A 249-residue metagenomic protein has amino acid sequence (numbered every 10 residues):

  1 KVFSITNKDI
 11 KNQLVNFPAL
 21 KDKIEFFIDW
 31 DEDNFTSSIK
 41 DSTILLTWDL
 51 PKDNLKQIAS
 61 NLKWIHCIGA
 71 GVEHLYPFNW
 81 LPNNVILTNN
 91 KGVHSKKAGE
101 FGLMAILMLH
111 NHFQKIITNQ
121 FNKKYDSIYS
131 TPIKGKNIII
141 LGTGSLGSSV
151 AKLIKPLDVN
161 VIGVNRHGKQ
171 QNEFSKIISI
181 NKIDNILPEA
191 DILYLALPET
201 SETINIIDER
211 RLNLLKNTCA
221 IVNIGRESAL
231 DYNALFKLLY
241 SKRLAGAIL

Functional and structural regions predicted by a protein language model:
K1-I86, D208: An N-terminal-biased, well-structured beta-alpha scaffold segment characteristic of Rossmann-like dinucleotide-binding
S38-I39, K56-A59, I133, N185-A190 (+1 more regions): A short, aliphatic-rich alpha-helical micro-motif
I68, I86-G92, N181, G225: Short beta->alpha connector loops at strand-helix junctions that form conserved, small/polar/Pro-enriched
N83-N137: Phosphate-binding beta-alpha-beta segment of Rossmann-like dinucleotide-binding domains, i.e., the NAD(P)
G142-G144: Glycine-rich Rossmann-fold phosphate-binding loop(s) that bind the pyrophosphate of adenine dinucleotide cofactors
G147-S148: N-terminal Rossmann-fold NAD(P) dinucleotide-binding loop
P156-F174: NAD(P)-binding Rossmann-fold cofactor-contacting core
G168-L249: Rossmann-like adenosine-cofactor binding region
